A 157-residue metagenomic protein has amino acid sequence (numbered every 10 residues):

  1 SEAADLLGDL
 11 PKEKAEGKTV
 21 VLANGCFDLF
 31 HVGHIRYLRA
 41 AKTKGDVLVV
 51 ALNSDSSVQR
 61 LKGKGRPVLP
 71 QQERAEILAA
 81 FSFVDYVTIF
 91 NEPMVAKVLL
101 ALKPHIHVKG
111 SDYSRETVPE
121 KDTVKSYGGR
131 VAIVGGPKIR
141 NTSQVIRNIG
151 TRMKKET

Functional and structural regions predicted by a protein language model:
S1-T157: Nucleotidyltransferase catalytic core that binds NTPs
